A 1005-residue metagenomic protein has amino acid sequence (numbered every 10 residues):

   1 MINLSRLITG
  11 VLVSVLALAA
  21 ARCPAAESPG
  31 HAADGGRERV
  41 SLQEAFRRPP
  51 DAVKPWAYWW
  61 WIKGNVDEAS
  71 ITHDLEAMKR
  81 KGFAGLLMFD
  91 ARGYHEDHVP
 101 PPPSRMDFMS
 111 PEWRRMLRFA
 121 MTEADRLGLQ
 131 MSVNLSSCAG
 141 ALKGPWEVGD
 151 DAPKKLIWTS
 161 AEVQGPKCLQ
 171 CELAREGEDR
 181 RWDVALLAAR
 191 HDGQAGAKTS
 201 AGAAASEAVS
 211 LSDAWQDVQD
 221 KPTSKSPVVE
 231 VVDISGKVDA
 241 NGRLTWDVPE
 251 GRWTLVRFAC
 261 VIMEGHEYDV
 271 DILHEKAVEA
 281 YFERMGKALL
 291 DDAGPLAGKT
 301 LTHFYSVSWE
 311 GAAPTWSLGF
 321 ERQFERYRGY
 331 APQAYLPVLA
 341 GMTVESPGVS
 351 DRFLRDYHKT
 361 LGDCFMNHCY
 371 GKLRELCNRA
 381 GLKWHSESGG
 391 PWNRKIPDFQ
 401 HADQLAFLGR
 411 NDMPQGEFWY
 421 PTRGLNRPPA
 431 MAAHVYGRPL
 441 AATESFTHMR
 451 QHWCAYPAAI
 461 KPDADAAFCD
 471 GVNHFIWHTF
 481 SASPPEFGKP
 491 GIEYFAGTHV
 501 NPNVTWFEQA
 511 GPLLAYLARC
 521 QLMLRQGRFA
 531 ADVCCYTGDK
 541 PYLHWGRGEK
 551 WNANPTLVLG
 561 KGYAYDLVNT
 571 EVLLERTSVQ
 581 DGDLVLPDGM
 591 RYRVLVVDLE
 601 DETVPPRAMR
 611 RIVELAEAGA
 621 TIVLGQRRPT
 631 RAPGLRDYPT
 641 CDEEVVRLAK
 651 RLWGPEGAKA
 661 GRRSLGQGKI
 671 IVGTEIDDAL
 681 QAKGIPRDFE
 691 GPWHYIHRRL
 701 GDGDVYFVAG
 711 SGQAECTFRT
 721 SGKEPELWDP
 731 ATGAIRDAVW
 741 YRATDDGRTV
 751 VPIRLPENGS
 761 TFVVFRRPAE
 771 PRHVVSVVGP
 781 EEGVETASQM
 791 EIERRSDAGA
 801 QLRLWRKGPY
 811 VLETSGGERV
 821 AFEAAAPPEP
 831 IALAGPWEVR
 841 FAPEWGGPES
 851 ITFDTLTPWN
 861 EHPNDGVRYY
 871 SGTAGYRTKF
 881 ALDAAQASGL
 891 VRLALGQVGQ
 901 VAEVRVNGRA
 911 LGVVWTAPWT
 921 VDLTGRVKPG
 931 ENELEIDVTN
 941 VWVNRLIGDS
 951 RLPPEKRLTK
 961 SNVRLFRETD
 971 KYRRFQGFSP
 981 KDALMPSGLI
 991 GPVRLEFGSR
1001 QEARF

Functional and structural regions predicted by a protein language model:
T9-A19: Bacterial N-terminal signal peptides
A20, A25-E27, A32: Boundary at the C-terminal end of the N-terminal hydrophobic targeting segment
E38-G85: Mature N-terminal segment immediately following signal peptide/propeptide cleavage in secreted/periplasmic
W56, T72, G85-L86, R105-A139 (+11 more regions): Carbohydrate-binding surfaces of carbohydrate-active enzymes
A91-I234, F258, H266: Acidic/aromatic-lined carbohydrate-recognition and catalytic surfaces of CAZymes acting on diverse glycans
M263, E770, G816-V820, T939-G948: Short acidic/polar inter-strand loop motif in beta-rich domains
T717, F880-N907, V914-W915, L934-V938: Aromatic-lined ligand-binding clefts that engage carbohydrates, nucleic acids, or primary amines
V891, P929-K956, K960: Short, well-structured beta-strand segments enriched in hydrophobic/aromatic residues within extracellular or lumenal
